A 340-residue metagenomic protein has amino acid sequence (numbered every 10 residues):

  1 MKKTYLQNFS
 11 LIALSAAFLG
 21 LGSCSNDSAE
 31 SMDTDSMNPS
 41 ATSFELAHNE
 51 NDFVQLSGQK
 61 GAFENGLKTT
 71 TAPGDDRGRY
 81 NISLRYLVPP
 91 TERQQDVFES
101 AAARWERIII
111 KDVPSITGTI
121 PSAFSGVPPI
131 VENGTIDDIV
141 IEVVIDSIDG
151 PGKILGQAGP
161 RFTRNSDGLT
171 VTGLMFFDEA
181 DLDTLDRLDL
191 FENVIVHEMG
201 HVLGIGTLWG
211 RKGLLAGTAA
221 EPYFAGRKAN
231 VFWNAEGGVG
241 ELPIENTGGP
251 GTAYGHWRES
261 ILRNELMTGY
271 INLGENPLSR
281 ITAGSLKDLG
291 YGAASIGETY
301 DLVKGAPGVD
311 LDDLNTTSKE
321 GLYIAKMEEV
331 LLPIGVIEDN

Functional and structural regions predicted by a protein language model:
K2-A13: Bacterial N-terminal signal peptides that target proteins for export
L19-S23: C-terminal motif of bacterial Sec signal peptides marking the signal peptidase cleavage site
D27-V196, V202-N340: Extracellular zinc-dependent metalloprotease catalytic-domain scaffold
